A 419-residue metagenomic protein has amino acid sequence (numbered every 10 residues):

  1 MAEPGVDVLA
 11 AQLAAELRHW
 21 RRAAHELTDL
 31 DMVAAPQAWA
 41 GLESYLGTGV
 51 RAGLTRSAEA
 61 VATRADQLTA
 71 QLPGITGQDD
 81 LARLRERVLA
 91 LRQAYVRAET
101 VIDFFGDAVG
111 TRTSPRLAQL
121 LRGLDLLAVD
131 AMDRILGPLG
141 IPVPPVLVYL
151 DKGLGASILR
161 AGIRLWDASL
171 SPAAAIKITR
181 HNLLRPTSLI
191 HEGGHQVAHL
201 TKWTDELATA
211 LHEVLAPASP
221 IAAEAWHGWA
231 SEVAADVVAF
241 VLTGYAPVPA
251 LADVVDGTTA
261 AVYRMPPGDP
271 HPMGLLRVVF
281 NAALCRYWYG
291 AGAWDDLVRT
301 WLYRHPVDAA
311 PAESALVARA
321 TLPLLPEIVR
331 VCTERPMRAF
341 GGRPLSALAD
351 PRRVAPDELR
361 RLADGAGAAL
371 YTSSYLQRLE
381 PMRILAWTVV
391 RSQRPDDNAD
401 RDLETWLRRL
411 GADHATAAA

Functional and structural regions predicted by a protein language model:
M1-L120, V143-V148, L154, A161 (+2 more regions): Non-catalytic terminal regions of proteins
D7, A11, A218-Y289: Metalloprotease/metallohydrolase-associated module, dominated by Zn2+-dependent proteases
Q119-P142: Zn2+-dependent metallopeptidase catalytic core
D133-I141, L147-P172: Catalytic zinc-binding patch centered on the HExxH motif and its immediate surroundings that defines zinc-dependent
P145-V146, D205-V214, V248-G257: Short, glycine/acidic-rich hinge or "gate" loops at secondary-structure transitions that mediate conformational
A173-L189, W226: Short pre-active-site segment immediately N-terminal to the catalytic Zn-binding motif
L184, A198-E232: Post-HEXXH active-site segment of zinc metalloproteases
S188, E192-L200: Catalytic glutamate of the conserved HExxH
